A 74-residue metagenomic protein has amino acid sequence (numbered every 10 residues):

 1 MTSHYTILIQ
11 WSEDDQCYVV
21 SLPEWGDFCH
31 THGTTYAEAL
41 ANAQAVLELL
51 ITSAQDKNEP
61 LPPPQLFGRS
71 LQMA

Functional and structural regions predicted by a protein language model:
M1-T6, N42-A74: Short, charged, surface-exposed hinge/linker loops at domain edges that act as mobile lids or interdomain connectors
Q10-G26: Short aromatic-glycine-(Arg/Gly/Cys) micro-motifs in beta-strand/loop hairpins
E24, E38, E48: Acidic-residue sensor for enzyme active/binding pockets
E24, T31, D56: Short glycine/serine/threonine-biased micro-segments
D27-E38: A short, exposed loop/beta-hairpin motif centered on an aromatic-Gly-Thr core
